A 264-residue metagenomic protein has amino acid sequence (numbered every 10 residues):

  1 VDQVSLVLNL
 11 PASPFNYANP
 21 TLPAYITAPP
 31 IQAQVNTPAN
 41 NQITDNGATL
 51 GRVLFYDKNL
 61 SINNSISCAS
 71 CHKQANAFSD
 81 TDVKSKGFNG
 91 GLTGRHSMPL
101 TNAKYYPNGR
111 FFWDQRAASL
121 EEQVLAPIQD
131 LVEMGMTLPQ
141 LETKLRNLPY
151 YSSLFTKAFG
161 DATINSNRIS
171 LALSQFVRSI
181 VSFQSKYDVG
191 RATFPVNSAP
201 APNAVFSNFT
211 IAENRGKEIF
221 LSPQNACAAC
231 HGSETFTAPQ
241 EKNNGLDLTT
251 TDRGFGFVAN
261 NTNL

Functional and structural regions predicted by a protein language model:
D2-A126, V189-L264: Short glycine/threonine-rich turn/loop motifs
S61-I62, M134, S166-N167: Alpha-helix N-cap/helix-initiation sites
N64-S67, H96, R116, T137 (+3 more regions): Generic hydrophobic, aliphatic-rich segments that mediate packing or membrane embedding
K104-P107, V124, I128, L145 (+2 more regions): Generic hydrophobic/packing signal
Q129-M136: A gly/proline- and charged-residue-enriched helix-loop-helix capping module
E133, Y151, S179-D188, A192-A201: Short His/Asp/Glu-rich catalytic/ion-coordination signatures at enzyme active sites or charged loops
L138-K157, D161-Q184: C-terminal capping alpha-helices of c-type cytochrome domains
